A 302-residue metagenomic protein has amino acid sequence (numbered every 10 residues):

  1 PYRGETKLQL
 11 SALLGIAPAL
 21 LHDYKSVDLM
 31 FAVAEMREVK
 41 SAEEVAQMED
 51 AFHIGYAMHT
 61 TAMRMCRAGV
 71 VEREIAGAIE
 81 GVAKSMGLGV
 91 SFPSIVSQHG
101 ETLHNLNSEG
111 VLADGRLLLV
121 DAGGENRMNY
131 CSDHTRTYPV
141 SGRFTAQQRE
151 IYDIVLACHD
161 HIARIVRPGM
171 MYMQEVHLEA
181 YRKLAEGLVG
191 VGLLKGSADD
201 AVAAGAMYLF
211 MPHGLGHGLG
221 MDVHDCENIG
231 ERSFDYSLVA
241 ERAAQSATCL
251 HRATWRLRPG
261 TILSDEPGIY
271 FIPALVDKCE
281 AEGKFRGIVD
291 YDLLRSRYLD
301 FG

Functional and structural regions predicted by a protein language model:
P1-G302: Active-site neighborhoods and metal-handling regions in enzymes and metal-associated proteins
